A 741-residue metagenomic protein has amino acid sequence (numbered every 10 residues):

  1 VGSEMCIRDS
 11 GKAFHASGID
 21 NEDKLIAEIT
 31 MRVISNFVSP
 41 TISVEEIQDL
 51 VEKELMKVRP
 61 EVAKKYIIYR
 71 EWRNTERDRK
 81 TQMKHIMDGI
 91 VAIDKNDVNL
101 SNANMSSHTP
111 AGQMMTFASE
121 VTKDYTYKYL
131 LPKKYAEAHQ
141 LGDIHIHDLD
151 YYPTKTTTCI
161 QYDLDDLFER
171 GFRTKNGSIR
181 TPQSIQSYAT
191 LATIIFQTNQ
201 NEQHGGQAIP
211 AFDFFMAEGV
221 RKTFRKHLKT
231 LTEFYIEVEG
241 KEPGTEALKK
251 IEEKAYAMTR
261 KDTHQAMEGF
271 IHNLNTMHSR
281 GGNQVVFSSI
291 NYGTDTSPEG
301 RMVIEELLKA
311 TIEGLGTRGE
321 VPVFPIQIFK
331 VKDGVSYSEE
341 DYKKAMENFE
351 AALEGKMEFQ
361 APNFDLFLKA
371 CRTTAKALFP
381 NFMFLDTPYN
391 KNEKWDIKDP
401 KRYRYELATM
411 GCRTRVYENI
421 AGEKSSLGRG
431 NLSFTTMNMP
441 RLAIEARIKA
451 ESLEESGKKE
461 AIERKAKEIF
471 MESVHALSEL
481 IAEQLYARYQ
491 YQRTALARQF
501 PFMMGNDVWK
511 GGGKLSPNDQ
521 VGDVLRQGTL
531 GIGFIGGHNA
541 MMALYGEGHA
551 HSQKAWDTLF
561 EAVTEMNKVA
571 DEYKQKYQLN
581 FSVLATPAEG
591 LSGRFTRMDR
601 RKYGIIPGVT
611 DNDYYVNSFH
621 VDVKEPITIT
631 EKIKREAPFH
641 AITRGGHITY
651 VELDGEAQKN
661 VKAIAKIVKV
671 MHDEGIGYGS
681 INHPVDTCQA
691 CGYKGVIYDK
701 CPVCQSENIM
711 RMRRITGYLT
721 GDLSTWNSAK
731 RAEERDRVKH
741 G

Functional and structural regions predicted by a protein language model:
G2-I7: Short, small-residue-biased leader/transition segments that mark boundaries at the very start of proteins
R8-D23: Short, surface-exposed, low-complexity cationic segments
I26-T41, Q48-L55: Amphipathic alpha-helical segments that form the core helices of the histone-fold
E52-M83: Hydrophobic or amphipathic alpha-helical targeting/insertion segments
K65-R73, G675-G677, N682-P684, S724-G741: Long, highly charged low-complexity segments enriched in Glu/Asp and Lys/Arg with interspersed Ser/Thr
E76, Q82-R526, E547, S552-M710: Conserved catalytic cores of very large enzyme subunits
L530-A543, T564, R714: Contiguous, well-ordered alpha-helical segments that form the cores/surfaces of helical PPI scaffolds
D699-G741: Long insertion/accessory domains within large nucleic-acid-processing enzymes
